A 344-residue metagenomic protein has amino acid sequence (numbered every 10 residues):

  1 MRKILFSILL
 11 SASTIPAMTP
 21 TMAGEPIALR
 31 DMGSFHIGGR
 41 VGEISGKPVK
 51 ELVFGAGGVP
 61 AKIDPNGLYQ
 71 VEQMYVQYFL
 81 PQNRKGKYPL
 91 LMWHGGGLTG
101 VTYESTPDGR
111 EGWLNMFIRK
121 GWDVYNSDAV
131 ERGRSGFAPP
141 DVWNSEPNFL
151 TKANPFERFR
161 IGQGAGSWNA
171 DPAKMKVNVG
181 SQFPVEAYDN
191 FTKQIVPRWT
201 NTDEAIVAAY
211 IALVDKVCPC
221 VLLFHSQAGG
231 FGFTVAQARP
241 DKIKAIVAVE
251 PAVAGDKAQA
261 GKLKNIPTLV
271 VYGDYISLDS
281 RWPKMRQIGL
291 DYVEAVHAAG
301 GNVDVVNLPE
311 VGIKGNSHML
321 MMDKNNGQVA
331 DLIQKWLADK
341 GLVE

Functional and structural regions predicted by a protein language model:
M22-K85: N-terminal cap/lid segment of alpha/beta-hydrolase-fold proteins
G86-G96: Short beta-strand element of the alpha/beta-hydrolase
H94-T106: Active-site glycine-rich loops that stabilize anionic/oxyanionic intermediates across multiple enzyme folds
R110-G136: Conserved alpha/beta-hydrolase
T200-V221: Conserved acidic catalytic loop of the alpha/beta-hydrolase fold
L223-G232, A236: Gly/Ala-rich beta-loop-alpha elbow adjacent to hydrolase catalytic centers
A245-L308: The feature captures the conserved acid-bearing segment of alpha/beta-hydrolase catalytic domains
I313-G315, M319-E344: Catalytic active-site module of serine/aspartate enzymes centered on a nucleophile-bearing elbow/loop
